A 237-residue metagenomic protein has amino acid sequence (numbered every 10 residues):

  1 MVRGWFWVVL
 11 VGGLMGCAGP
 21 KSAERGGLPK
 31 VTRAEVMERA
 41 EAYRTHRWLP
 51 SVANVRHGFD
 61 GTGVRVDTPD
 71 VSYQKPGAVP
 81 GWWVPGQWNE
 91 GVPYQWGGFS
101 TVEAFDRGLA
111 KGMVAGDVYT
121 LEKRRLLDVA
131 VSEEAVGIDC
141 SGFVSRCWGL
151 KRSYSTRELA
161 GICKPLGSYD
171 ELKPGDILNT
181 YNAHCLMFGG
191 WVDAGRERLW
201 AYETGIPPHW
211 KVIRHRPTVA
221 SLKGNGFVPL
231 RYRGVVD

Functional and structural regions predicted by a protein language model:
M1-F6: Bacterial N-terminal signal peptides that target proteins for export
V8-G12: Small-residue packing motifs within transmembrane alpha-helices
M15-G16: C-terminal motif of bacterial Sec signal peptides marking the signal peptidase cleavage site
K21-H46, P50-A53, E158-Y169, F188-D237: Aromatic- and glycine-rich peptidoglycan recognition patches
K21-S141: N-terminal capping segments
A110-E158, I177-P207: Catalytic cores of peptidoglycan-degrading enzymes
K173-P174: Residue-level recognition of short, solvent-exposed, well-ordered loop/turn junctions that link secondary-structure
